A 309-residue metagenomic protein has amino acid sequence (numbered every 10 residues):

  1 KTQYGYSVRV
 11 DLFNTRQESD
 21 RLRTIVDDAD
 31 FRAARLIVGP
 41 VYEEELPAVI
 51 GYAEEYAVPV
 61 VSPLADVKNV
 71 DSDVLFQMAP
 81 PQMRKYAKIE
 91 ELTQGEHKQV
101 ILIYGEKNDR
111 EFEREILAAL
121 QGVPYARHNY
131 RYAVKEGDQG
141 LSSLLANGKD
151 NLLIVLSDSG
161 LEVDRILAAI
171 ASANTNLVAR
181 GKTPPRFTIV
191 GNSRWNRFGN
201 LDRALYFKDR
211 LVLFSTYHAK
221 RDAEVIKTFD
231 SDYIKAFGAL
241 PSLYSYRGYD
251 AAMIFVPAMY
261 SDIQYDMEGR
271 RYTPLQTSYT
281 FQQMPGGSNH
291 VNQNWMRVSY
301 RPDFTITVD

Functional and structural regions predicted by a protein language model:
Q3-R16, S72, L102, Q121-E136: Short beta-strand elements in bilobed, periplasmic/extracellular small-molecule ligand-binding domains
Y6-K68: Beta-alpha junction/loop-to-helix N-cap segments that form part of ligand/metal-binding clefts
R32-Y42, V61-P63, Q99-G105, G148-L167 (+3 more regions): Periplasmic-binding protein-like
V61-S62, K68-K85: Extracellular glycoside hydrolase catalytic/binding regions
D71-F76, D138-S142, W195-K208: Glycine-rich, charge-decorated loop segments at or immediately adjacent to ligand/cofactor-binding or catalytic sites
Q77-R131: An alpha-beta-alpha
L167-R247: Extracellular/periplasmic periplasmic-binding protein-like sensory domains
G238-S245, Y249, V256-V308: Segments of small-molecule ligand-sensing domains
